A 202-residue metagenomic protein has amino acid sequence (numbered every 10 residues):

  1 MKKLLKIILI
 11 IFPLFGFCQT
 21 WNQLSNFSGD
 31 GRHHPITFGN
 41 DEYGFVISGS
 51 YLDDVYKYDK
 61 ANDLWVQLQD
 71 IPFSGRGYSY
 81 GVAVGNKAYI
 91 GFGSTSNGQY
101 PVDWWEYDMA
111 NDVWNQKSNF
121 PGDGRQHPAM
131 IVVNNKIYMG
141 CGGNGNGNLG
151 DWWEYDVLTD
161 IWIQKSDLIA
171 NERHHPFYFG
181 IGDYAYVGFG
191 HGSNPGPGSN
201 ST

Functional and structural regions predicted by a protein language model:
M1-T20: Bacterial Sec-dependent N-terminal signal peptides
C18-T202: Kelch-like beta-propeller repeat domains
